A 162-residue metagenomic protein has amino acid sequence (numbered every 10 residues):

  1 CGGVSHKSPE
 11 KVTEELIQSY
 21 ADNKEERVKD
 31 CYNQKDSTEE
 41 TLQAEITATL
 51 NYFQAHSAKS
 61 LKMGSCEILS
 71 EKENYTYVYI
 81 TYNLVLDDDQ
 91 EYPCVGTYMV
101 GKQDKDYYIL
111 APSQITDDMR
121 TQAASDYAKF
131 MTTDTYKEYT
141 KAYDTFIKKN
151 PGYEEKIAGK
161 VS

Functional and structural regions predicted by a protein language model:
C1-Q18: Short, low-complexity N-terminal intrinsically disordered segments enriched in polar/charged residues
E15-C31: Short helix-adjacent coil turns
E26-Y77: Short solvent-exposed beta->alpha transition segments
M63-I68, V95-G101: Hydrophobic/aromatic beta-strand elements that line small-molecule binding cavities or substrate pockets in beta-rich
K72-N74, V100-Y107: Short, solvent-exposed coil/turn segments at beta-strand boundaries
Y79, Q90-T97: Short, surface-exposed coil-to-beta transition loops
Y79-V85: Generic short beta-strand segments
I109-S162: Low-complexity, intrinsically disordered terminal/linker segments enriched in charged and Gly/Pro repeats
